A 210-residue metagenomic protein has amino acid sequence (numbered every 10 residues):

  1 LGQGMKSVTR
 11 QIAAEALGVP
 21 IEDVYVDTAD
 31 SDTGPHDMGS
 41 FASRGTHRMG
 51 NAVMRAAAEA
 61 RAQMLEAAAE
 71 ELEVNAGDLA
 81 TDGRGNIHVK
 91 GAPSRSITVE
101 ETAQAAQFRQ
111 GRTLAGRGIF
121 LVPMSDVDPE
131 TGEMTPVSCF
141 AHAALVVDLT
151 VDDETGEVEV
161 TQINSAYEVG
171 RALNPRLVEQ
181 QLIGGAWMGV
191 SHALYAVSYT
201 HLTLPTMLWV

Functional and structural regions predicted by a protein language model:
L1-L202: Cofactor-binding beta-sheet edge motifs in enzyme active sites
H201-V210: Single conserved hydrophobic/aromatic residue that forms the stacking wall/gate of nucleotide- or nucleobase-binding
